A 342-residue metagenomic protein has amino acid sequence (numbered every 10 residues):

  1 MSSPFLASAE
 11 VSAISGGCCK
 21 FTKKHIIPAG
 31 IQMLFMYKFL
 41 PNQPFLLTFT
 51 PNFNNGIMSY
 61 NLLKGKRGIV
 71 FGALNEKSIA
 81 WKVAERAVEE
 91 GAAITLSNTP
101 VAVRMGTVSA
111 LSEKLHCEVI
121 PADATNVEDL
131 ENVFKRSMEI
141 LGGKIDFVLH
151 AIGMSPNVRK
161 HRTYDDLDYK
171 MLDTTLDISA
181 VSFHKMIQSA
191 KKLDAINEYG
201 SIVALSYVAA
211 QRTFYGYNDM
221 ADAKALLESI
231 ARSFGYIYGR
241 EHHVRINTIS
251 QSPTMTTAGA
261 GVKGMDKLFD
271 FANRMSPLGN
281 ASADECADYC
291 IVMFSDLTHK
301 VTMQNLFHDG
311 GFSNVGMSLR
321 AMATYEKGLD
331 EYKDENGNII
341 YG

Functional and structural regions predicted by a protein language model:
S2-S8, S12-C19: Low-acidity, Ser/Thr- and Arg-rich intrinsically disordered low-complexity segments
Y60-S97: Canonical Rossmann dinucleotide-binding motif of NAD(H)/NADP(H)-dependent dehydrogenases/reductases, specifically
V70, L149, V203, I246-I249 (+3 more regions): Hydrophobic structural elements of the Rossmann-like NAD(P)H-binding subdomain that define the short-chain
A73, K77-K82, G153-E241, S250-M255 (+3 more regions): Catalytic loop of short-chain dehydrogenase/reductase
A87, Y238, M293: Aromatic pocket-lining residues of Rossmann-like dinucleotide-binding sites
S109-A110, E241, T248-M275, G316-G342: A glycine/serine/threonine-rich, flexible loop-to-helix segment that serves as the NAD(P) cofactor-binding "lid"
S112-K114, I120-E131, K135-T175, K192 (+4 more regions): Conserved mid-core segment of classical short-chain dehydrogenase/reductases
V181, T248, D266-V301, L306-G310 (+1 more regions): C-terminal helical subdomain
